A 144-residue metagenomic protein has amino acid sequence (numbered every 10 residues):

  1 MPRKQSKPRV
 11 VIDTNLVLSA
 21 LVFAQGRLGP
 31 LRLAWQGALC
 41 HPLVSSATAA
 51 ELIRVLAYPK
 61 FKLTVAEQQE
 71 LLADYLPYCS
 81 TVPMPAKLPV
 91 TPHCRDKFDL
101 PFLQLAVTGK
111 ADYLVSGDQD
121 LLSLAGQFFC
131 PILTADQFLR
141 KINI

Functional and structural regions predicted by a protein language model:
M1-Q25: Metal-dependent nucleic-acid phosphoesterase active-site entry motif
I12, V22-A24, L28-P59: PIN/NYN-family metal-dependent endoribonuclease catalytic core
T14, S46, G117-Q119: Short secondary-structure boundary segments
A34, L105, L124: Hydrophobic/aromatic ligand-binding patch that stacks against planar heteroaromatic rings of cofactors or nucleotides
R54-V55, K60-T91: Helix-adjacent hinge/juxtasegments
Y78-Y113: Active-site neighborhoods of divalent-metal-dependent phosphate/nucleic-acid chemistry enzymes
G109-V115, Q119-I144: Acidic, PIN/NYN-like endoribonuclease modules and their adjacent C-terminal/linker elements
